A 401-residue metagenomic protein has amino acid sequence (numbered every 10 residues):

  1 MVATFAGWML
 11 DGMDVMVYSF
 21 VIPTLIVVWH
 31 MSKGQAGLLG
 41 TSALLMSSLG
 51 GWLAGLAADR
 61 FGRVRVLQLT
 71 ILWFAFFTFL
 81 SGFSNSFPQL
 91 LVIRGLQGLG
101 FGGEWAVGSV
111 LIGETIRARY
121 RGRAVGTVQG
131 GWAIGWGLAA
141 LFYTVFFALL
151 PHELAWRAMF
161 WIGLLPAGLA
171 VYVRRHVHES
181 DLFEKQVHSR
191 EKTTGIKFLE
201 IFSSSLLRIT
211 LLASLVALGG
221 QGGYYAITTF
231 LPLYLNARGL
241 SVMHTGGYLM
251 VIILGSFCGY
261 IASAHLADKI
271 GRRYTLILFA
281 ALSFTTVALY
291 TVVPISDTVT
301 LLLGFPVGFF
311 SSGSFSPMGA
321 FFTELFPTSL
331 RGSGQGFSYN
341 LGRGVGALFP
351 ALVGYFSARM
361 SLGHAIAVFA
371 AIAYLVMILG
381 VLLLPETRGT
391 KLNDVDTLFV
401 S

Functional and structural regions predicted by a protein language model:
Y18-S19, S205-Y260: Extracytoplasmic gate region of multi-pass secondary transporters
S19-L49: Extracellular/periplasmic helix-loop-helix junction of adjacent transmembrane segments in MFS-like secondary
H30, G62, F83-Q89, R117 (+2 more regions): Helix-breaking motifs and short loop linkers at transmembrane-helix boundaries and internal kinks in secondary membrane
T41-G55, M250-A262: Central cavity-lining transmembrane alpha-helices of secondary-active solute carriers, predominantly the Major
L49-N85: Conserved MFS/SLC helix-loop-helix module at the cytosolic interface between two early adjacent transmembrane helices
L72-N85, A281-I295: C-terminal ends and interior cores of transmembrane alpha-helices in multi-pass membrane transporters/permeases
I93-G130: Cytoplasmic helix-loop-helix junction between adjacent transmembrane helices in 12-TM secondary transporters
V128-R175: Helix-loop-helix hairpin linking two adjacent transmembrane segments in secondary transporters
